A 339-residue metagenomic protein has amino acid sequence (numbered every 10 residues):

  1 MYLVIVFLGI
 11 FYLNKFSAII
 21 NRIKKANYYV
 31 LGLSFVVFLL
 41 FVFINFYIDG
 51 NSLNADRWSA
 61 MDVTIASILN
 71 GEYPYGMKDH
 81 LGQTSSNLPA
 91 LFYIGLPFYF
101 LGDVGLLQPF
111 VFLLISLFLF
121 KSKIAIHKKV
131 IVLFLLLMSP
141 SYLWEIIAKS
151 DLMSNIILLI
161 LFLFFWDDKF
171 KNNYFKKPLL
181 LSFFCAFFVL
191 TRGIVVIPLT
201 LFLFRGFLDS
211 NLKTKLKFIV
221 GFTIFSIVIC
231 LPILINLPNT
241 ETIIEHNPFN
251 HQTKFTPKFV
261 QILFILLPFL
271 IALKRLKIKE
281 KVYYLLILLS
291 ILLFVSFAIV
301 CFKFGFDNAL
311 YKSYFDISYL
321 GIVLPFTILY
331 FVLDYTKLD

Functional and structural regions predicted by a protein language model:
M1-F43, I278-I287, L329-D339: Start-transfer (signal-anchor) and selected internal transmembrane alpha helices of multi-pass inner/ER membrane
L31-V104: Intramembrane catalytic core of multi-pass membrane enzymes that act on lipidic substrates
F92-Y93, V132-I156: Aromatic- and kink-enriched transmembrane "portal" helix at the membrane-lumen/periplasm boundary that abuts
L96, P140-S141, K177-F204, V228: Membrane-interface alpha helices of multi-pass inner-membrane proteins
V104-H127: Transmembrane-helix motifs of polytopic, lipid-linked glycan transferases
V132, L163-A186: Short hydrophobic alpha-helices at membrane interfaces in multi-pass membrane enzymes
P198-T223: Perimembrane helix-loop-helix junctions
K215-K303: Membrane-lumen/periplasm interface segments of specific transmembrane helices in polyprenyl phosphate-linked
